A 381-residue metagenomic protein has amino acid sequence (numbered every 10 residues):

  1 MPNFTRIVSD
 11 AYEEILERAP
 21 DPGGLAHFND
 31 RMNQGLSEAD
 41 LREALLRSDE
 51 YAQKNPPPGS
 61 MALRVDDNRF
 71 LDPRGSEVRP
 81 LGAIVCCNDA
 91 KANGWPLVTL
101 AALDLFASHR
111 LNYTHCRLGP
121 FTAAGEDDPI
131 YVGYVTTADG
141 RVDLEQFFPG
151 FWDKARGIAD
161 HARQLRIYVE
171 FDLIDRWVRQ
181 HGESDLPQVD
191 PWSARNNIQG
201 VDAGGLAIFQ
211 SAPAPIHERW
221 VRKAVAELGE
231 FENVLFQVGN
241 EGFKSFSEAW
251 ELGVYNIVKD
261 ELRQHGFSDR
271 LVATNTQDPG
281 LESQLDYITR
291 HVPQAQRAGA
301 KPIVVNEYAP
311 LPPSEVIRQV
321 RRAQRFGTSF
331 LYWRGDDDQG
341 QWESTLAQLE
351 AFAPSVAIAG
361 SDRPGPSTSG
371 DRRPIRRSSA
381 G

Functional and structural regions predicted by a protein language model:
M1-P58: Substrate/cofactor-recognition hotspot
G59-L63: Short loop/turn motifs at secondary-structure junctions and domain boundaries
R64-P80, V85, L97-L118, I158 (+3 more regions): Substrate-binding clefts and catalytic carboxylate motifs of secreted carbohydrate-active enzymes
D67, L71-L285, P312: Active-site mouth of glycoside hydrolases
V132-G133, Q284-R290, A300-N306: Active-site regions of enzymes building and remodeling cell-envelope glycoconjugates
N275-P279, H291-A295, D337: Short, polar loop motifs at secondary-structure junctions
